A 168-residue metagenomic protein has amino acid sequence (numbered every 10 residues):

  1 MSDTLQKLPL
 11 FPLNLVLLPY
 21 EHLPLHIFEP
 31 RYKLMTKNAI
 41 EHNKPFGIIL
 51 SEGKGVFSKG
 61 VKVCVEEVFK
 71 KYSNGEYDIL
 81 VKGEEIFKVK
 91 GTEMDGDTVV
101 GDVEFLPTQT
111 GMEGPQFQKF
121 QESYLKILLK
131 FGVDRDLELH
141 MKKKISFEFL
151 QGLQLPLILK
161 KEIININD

Functional and structural regions predicted by a protein language model:
M1-D168: N-terminal low-complexity, acidic/polar interaction/targeting segments
